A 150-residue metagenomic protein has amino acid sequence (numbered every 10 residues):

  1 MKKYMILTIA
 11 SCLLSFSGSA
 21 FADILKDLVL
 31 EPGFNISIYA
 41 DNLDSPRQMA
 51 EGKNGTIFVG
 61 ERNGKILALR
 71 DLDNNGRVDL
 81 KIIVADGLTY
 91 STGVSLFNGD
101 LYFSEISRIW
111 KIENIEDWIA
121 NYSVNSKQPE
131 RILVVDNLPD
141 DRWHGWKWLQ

Functional and structural regions predicted by a protein language model:
M1-Y4: Positively charged n-region of N-terminal signal peptides that target proteins for export
I6-L7, K65: Short amphipathic alpha-helical "recognition" segments used for binding
T8-A10, A20: Cleavable N-terminal signal peptides
S15-S17: N-terminal signal peptide c-region/cleavage motif recognized by signal peptidases
F21-Q150: Beta-propeller domains with acidic blade repeats across secreted/periplasmic ectodomains and cytosolic WD/CNH propellers
